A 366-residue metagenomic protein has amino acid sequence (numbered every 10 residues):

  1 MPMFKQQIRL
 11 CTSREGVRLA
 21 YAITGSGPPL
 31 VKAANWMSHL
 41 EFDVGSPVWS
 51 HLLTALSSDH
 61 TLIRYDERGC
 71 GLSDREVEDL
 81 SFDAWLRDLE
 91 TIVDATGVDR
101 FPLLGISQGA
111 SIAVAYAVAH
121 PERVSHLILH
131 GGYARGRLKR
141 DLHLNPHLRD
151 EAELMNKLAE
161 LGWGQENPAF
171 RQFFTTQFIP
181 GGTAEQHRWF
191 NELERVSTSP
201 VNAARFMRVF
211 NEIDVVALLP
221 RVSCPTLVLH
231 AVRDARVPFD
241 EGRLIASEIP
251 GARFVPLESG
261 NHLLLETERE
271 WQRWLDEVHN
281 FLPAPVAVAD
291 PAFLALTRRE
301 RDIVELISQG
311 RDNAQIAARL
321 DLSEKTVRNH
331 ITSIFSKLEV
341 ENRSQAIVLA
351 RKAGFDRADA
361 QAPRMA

Functional and structural regions predicted by a protein language model:
M1-K5, P363-A366: Short, low-complexity, intrinsically disordered N-terminal peptides in bacterial proteins
P2-P285: Ligand-binding pocket scaffold of soluble enzyme catalytic domains
E15, H60, F82, V228 (+5 more regions): Generic secretory/membrane-interface signal
E78, H143, W274, D312 (+2 more regions): Hydrophobic alpha-helical membrane context
V98, V215, L296, V340 (+1 more regions): Hydrophobic patch in the ABC ATPase nucleotide-binding domain
A287-T332, K337, V348, K352-A366: Helix-turn-helix DNA-binding segment
N342-Q345: Helix N-cap/capping motif at the beta->alpha junctions
